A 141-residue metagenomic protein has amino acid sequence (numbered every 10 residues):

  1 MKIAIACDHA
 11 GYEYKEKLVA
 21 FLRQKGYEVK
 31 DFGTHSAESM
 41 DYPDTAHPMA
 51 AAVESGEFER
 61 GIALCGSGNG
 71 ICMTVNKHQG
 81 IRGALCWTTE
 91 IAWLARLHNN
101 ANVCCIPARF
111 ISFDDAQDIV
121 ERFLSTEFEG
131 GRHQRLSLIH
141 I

Functional and structural regions predicted by a protein language model:
K2-I3, F58-G61, G80-R82: Short active-site oxyanion
K2-K17: N-terminal beta1-alpha1 ligand-phosphate binding loop
L18, L22-R23, V75: Hydrophobic alpha-helical packing residues
E28-S39: A short beta-strand-loop structural module common to alpha/beta enzyme folds
T45-A63, S67: Short, structured active-site "lid" loops
L64, N69-C105: Mid-chain, well-packed structural core segment of small domains
E90-R135: Short, glycine-/small-residue-rich phosphate/pyrophosphate-handling segment
I139-I141: Conserved small/polar residues in nucleotide/adenosyl-binding loops
